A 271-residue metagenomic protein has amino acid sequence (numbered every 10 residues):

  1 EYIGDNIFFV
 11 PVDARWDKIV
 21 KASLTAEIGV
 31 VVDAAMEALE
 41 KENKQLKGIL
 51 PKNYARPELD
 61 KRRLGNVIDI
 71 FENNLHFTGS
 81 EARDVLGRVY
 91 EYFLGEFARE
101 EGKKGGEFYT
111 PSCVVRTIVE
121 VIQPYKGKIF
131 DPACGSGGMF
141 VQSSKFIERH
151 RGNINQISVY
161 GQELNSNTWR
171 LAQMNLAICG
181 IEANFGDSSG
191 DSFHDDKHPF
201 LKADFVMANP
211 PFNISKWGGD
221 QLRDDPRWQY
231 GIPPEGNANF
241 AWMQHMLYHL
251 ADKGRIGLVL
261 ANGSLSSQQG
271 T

Functional and structural regions predicted by a protein language model:
E1-Y125, N184-K197: Non-catalytic, mostly N-terminal accessory regions of nucleic-acid modification and defense proteins
A26-A34, L46-R56, L75-D84, F130-G138 (+3 more regions): Phosphate-binding glycine-rich loops and adjacent basic patches that engage nucleotide phosphates, nucleic-acid
K41-K47, R63-V67, Y90-G95, I147-G152 (+3 more regions): Short amphipathic alpha-helical segments, especially helix-boundary/capping motifs
R63, V85, V89, T110 (+6 more regions): Helical mechanochemical/support elements of P-loop NTPase systems and associated helical scaffolds
K104-A208, N213-W217, L222-D224, Q229 (+1 more regions): Conserved S-adenosyl-L-methionine
I118, W169, D187, P234-T271: Conserved Class I SAM-dependent methyltransferase catalytic core
